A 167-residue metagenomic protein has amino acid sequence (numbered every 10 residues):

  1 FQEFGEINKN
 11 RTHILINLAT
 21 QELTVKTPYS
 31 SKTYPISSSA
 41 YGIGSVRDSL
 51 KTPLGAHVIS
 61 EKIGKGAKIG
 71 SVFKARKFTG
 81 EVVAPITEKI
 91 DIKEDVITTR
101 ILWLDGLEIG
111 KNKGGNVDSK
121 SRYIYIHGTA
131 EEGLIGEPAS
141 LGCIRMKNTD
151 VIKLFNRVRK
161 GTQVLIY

Functional and structural regions predicted by a protein language model:
F1-Y125, T129-Y167: N-terminal pre-domains immediately preceding structured catalytic cores
